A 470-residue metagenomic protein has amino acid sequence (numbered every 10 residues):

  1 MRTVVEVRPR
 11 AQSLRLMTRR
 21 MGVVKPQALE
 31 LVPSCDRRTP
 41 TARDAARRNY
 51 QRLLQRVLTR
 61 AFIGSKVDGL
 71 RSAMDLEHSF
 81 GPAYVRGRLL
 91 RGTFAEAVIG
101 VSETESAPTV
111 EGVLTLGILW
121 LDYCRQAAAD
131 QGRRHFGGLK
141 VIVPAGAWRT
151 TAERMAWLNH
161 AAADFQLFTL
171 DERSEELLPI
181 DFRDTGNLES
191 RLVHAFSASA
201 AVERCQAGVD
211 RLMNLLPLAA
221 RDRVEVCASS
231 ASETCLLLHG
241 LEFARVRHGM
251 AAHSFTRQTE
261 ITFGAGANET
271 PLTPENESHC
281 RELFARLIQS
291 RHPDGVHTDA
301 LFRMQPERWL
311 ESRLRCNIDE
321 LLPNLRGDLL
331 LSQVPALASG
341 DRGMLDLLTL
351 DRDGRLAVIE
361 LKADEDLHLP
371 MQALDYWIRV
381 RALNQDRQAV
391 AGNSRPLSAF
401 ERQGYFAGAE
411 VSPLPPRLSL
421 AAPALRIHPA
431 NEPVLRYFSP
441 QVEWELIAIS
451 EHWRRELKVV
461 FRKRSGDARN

Functional and structural regions predicted by a protein language model:
M1-N470: Charged, terminal alpha-helix-loop-beta segments that serve as non-catalytic nucleic-acid engagement and/or assembly
